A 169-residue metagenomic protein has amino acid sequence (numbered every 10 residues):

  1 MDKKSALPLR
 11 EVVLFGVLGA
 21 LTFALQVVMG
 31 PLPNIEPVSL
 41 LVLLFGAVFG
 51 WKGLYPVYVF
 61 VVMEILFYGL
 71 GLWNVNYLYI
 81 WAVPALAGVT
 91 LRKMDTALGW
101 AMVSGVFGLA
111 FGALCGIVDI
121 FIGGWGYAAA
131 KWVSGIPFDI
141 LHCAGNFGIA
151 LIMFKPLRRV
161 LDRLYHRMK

Functional and structural regions predicted by a protein language model:
M1-L44, V48, Y55-P56: Hydrophobic transmembrane alpha-helices
K3-L7, T90-W100, L164: Membrane-interface helix-boundary motifs at transmembrane edges
K4, P8, G16, Y58 (+4 more regions): Juxtamembrane loop-helix boundary motifs flanking transmembrane segments in multi-pass membrane proteins
L21-A24, V28, L41-L44, V48 (+8 more regions): Residues within alpha-helical transmembrane segments of multi-pass membrane proteins, especially transporters, ion
F23-E36, V59-M94, G123: Interfacial aromatic-anchored transmembrane helix boundaries in multi-pass membrane proteins
G46, P84-R92, F154, R158: Hydrophobic transmembrane alpha-helices
L54-L66, G99-L109: Central hydrophobic cores of alpha-helical transmembrane segments in multi-pass integral membrane proteins
L72-L78, T96-K169: Membrane-embedded alpha-helical hairpins and interfacial helices in multi-pass inner-membrane proteins
